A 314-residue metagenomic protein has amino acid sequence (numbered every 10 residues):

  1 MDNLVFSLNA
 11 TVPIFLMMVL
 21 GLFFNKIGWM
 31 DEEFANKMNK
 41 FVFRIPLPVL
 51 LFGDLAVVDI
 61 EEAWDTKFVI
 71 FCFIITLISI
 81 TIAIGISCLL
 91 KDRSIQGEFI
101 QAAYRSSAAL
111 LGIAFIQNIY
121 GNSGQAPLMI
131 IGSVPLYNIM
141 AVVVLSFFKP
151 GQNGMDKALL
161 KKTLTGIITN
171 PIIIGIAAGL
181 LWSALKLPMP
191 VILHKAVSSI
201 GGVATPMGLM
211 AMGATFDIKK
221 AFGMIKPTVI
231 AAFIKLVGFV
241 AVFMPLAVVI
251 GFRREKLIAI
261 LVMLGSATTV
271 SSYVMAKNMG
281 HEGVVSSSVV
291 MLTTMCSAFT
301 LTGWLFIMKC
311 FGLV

Functional and structural regions predicted by a protein language model:
M1-V314: Alpha-helical transmembrane segments of multi-pass small-molecule/ion transporters
